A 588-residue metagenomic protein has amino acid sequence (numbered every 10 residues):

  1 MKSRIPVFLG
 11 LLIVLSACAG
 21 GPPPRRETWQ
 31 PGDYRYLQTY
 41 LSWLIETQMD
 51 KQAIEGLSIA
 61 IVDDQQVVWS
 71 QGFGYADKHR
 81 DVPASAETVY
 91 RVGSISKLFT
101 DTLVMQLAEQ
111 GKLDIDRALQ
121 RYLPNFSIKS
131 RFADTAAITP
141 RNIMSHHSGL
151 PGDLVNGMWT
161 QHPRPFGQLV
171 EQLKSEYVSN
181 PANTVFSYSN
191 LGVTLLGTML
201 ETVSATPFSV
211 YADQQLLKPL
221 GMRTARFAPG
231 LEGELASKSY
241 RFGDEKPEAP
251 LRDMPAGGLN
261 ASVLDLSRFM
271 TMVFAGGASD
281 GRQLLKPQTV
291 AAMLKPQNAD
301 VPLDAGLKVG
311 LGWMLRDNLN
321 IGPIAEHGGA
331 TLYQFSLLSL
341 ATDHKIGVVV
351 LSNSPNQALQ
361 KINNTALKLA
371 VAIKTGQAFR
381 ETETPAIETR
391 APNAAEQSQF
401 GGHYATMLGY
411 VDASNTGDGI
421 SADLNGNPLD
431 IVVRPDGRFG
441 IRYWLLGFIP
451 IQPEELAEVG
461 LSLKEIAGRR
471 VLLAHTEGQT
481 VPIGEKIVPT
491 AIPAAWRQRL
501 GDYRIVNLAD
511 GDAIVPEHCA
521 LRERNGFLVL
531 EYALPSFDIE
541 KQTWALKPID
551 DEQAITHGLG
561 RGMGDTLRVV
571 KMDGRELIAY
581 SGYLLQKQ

Functional and structural regions predicted by a protein language model:
M1-F8: Bacterial N-terminal signal peptides that target proteins for export
S3, V92-S94, I138-T139, P163 (+7 more regions): Short, intrinsically disordered/low-complexity patches at protein termini and at juxtamembrane boundaries
F8-S16: Bacterial N-terminal signal peptides
S16, V62, K78-R80, F99 (+6 more regions): Residues at secondary-structure transition points
C18-Q71, E201, T206-D213, K218 (+3 more regions): Catalytic loop of the DD-peptidase/beta-lactamase superfamily, centered on the K-T-G motif and neighboring
P23-E27, R35-Y36, E46, K51 (+6 more regions): Active-site-proximal loop and beta-strand segments within enzyme catalytic domains
S414, E517-L528: Short secondary-structure subsegments characteristic of cysteine-rich extracellular domains
